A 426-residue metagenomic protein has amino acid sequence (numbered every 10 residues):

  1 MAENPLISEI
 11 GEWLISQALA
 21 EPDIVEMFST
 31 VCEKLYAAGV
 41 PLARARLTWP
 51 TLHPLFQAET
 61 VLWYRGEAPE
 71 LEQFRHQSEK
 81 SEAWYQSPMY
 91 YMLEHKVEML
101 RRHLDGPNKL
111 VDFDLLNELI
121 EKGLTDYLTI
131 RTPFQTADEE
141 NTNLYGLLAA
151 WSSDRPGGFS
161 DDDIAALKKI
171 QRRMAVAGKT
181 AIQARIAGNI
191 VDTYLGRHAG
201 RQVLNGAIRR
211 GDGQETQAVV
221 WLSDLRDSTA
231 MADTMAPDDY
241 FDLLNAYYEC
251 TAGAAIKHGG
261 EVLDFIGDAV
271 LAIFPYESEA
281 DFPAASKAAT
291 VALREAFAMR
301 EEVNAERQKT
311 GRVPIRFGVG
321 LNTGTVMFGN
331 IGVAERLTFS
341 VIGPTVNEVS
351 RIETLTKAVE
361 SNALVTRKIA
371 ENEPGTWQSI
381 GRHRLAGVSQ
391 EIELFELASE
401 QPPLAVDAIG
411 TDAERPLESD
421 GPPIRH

Functional and structural regions predicted by a protein language model:
S8-S16, E21-Y36, D112-N117, I164 (+3 more regions): Short amphipathic alpha-helical segments
A20-A68, H258: Helix-loop-beta substructure at the N-terminus of cytosolic sensory domains that couple signal/ligand detection
G66-T129: Regulatory sensory and allosteric helical modules in signal-transduction proteins and certain transcription factors
F134-K168: Regulatory loop-to-helix N-cap segments in sensory/regulatory domains that couple ligand/signal detection
D161-E215: Regulatory cytosolic signal-relay segments
R209-K287, V291, F339: Catalytic NTP-binding/metal-coordinating core of nucleotidyl cyclase/transferase enzymes
N245-G259, A280-V319, P344-L355: Alpha-helical scaffold within the catalytic cores of cyclic-nucleotide enzymes
V326, L355-H426: Cytosolic regulatory/linker segments at or just downstream of nucleotide-handling modules in signal-transduction
